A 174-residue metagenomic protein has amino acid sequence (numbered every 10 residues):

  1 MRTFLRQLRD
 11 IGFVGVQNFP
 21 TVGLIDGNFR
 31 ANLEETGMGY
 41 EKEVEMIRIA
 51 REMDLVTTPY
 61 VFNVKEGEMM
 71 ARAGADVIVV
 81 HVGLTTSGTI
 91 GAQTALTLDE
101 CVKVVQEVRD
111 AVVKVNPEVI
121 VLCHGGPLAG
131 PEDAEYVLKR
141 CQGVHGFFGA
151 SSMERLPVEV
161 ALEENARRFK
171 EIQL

Functional and structural regions predicted by a protein language model:
M1-L174: Alpha/beta enzyme core
